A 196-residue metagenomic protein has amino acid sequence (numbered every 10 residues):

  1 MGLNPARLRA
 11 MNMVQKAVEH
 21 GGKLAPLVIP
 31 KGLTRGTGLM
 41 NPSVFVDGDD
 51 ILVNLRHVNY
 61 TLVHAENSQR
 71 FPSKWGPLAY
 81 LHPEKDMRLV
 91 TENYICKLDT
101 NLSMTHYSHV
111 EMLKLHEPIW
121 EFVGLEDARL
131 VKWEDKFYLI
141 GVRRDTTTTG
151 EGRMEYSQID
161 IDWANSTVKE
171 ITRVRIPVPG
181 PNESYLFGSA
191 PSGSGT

Functional and structural regions predicted by a protein language model:
M1-E121, K132-T196: Beta-rich carbohydrate-recognition and catalytic domains
G124-L130: A conserved donor-nucleotide-binding helix/loop in the catalytic core of Leloir-type glycosyltransferases
